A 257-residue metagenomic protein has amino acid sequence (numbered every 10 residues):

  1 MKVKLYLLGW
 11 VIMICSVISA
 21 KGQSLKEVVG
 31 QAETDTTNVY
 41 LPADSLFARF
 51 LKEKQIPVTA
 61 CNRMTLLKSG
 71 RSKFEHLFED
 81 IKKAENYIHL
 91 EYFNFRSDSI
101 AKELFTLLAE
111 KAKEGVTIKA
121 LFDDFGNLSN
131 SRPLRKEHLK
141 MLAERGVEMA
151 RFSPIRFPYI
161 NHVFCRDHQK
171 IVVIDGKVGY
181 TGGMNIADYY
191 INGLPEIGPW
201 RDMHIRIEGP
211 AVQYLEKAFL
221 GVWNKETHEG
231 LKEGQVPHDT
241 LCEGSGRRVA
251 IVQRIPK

Functional and structural regions predicted by a protein language model:
M1, C15-I18: N-terminal cationic amphipathic segment used for targeting or macromolecule association
M1-L7: Bacterial N-terminal signal peptides that target proteins for export
L5, I18-K257: Charged, low-complexity intrinsically disordered terminal segments
L8-S16: Bacterial N-terminal signal peptides
